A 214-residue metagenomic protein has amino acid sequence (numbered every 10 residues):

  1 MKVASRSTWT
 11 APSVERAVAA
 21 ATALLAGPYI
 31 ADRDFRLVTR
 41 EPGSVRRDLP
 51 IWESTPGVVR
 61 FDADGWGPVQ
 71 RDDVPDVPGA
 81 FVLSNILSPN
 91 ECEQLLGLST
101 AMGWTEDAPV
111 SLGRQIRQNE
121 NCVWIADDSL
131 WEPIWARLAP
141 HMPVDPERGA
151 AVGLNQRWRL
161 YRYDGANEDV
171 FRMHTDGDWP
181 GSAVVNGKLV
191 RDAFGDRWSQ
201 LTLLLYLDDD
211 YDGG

Functional and structural regions predicted by a protein language model:
M1-G214: Fe(II)/2-oxoglutarate oxygenase catalytic core
